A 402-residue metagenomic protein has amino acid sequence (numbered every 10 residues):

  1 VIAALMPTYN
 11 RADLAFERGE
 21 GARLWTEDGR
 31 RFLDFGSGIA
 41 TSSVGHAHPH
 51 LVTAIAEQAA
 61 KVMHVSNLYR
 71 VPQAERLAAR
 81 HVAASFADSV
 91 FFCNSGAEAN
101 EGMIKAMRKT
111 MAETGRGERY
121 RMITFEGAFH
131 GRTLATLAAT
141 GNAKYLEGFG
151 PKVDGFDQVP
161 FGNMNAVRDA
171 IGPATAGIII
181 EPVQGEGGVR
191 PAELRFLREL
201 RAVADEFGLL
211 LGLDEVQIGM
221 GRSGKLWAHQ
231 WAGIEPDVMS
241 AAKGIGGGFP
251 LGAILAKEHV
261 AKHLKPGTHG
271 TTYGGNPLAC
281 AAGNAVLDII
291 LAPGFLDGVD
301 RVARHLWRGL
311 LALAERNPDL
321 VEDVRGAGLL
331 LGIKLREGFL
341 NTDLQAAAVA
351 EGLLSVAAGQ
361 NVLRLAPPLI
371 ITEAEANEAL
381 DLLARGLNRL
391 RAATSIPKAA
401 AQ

Functional and structural regions predicted by a protein language model:
V1-Q402: Conserved N-terminal phosphate-binding loop of PLP-dependent enzymes in the Aspartate aminotransferase
